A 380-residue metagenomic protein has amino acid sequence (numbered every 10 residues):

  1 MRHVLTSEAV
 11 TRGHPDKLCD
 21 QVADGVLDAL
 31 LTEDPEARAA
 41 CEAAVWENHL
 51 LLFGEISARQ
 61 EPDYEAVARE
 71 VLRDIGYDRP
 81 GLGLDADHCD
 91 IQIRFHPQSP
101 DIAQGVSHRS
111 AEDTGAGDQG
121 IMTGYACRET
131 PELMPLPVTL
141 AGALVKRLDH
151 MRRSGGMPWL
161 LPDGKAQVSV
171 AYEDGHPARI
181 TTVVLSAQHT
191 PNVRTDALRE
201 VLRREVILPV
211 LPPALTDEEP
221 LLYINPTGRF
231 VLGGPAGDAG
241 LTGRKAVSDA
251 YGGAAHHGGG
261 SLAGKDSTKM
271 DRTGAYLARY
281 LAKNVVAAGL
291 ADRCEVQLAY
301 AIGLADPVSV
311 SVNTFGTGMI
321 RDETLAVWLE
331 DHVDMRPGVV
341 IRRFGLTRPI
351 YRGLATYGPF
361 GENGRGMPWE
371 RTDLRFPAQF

Functional and structural regions predicted by a protein language model:
M1-A40, W46, T372-R375, F380: N-terminal, positively charged regions that mediate nucleic acid binding
V4-T11, H49-S57, M122, A126-C127 (+4 more regions): Short glycine-rich or small-residue beta-strand-to-loop segments that form or flank ligand, phosphate, metal/Fe-S
T6, A66, R73-L232, T356 (+1 more regions): Glycine-rich, mobile lid/loop segments that gate access to catalytic sites or pores
E8-V10, H14-C19, G115-T130, V231-A255 (+2 more regions): Conserved phosphate/anionic-ligand binding catalytic regions in large, soluble enzymes, centered on
R12-E33, A126-K146, K265-G289: Alpha-helical support elements that line or immediately flank enzyme active sites and cofactor-binding pockets
A39-R59, I302-D306: Short, charge-patterned binding micro-sites
W46, A291-R293, Y300-F380: Internal helix-turn-beta structural module
R194-V286: Glycine-rich anion/phosphate-binding loop at the beta-strand->alpha-helix junction
